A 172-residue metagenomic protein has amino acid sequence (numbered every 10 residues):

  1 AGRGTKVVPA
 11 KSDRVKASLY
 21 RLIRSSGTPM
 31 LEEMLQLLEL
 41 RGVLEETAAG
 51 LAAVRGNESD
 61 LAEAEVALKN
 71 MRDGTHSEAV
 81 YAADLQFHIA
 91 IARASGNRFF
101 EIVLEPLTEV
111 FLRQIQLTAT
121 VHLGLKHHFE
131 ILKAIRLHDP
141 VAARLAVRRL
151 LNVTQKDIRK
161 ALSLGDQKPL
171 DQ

Functional and structural regions predicted by a protein language model:
A1-L44, G50, L164-Q172: Short linear motifs at protein or domain termini
M30-L38, E58-L61, R93, N97-E101 (+3 more regions): Amphipathic, non-membrane alpha-helical segments in soluble helical-bundle scaffolds
R41, E45, R55-G56, H88: Short, cationic motifs built from Arg/Lys/His that form the positively charged side of catalytic pockets
G56, R72-T75, I135: Hydrophobic/aromatic side-chain positions at a characteristic register within alpha-helices of tetratricopeptide repeats
D60-R72: Amphipathic alpha-helical segments enriched in hydrophobic/aromatic residues interleaved with Lys/Arg
E65-L68, A82, H88, I102-Q172: C-terminal all-alpha effector/ligand-binding and dimerization domain of prokaryotic HTH-type transcriptional repressors
